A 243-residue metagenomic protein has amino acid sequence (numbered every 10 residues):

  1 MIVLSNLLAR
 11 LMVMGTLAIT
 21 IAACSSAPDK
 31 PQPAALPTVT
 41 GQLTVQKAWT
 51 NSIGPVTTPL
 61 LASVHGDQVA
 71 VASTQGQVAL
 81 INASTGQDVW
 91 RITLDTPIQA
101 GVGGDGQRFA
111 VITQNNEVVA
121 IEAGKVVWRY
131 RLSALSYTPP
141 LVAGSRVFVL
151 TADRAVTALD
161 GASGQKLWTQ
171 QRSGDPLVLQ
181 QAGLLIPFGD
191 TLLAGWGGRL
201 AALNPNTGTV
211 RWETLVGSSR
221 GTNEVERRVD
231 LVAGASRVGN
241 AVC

Functional and structural regions predicted by a protein language model:
M1-V13: Bacterial N-terminal signal peptides that target proteins for export
T20-A23: C-terminal motif of bacterial Sec signal peptides marking the signal peptidase cleavage site
P28-A34, V39-S63, W90-G103, V127-A143 (+2 more regions): Extracytoplasmic beta-rich repeat domains
S73-G86: Beta-propeller domains
S73-T74, T113-Q114, T151-A152, G195-G197: Structural signature of WD-repeat beta-propellers
N82-T85, E122-K125, D160-S163, P205-G208: Short loop/turn segments that connect beta-strands within beta-propeller blades
